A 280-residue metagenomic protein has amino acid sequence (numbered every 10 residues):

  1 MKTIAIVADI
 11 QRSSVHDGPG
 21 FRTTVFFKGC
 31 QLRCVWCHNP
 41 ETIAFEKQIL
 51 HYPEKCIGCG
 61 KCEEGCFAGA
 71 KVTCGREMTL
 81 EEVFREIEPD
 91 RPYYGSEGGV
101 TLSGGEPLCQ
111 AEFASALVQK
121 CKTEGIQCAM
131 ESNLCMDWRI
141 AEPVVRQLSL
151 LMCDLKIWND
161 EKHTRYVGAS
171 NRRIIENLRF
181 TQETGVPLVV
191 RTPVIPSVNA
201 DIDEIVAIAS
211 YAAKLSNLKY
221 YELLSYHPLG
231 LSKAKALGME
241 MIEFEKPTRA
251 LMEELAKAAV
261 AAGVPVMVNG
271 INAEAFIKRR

Functional and structural regions predicted by a protein language model:
M1-P19, P196-R280: Auxiliary Fe-S-binding modules of radical SAM enzymes
R22-C37, I49-G69, E106: Cysteine-centered iron-sulfur cluster-binding motifs in ferredoxin-type domains/subunits of redox enzymes
C30, T42, K156-W158: Short connector loops/turns at beta-strand edges and beta->alpha or beta->beta junctions
T42, E46-H51, A68-T79: Short cysteine/histidine-rich zinc-coordinating motifs and their immediately flanking basic loops
P53-C66, R76-Y93: Short microdomains enriched in Cys/His and/or Lys/Arg
F67, E88, R179, E253-V260: Class I S-adenosyl-L-methionine
E81-A236: Conserved AdoMet/S-adenosylmethionine-binding subsite of the radical SAM
